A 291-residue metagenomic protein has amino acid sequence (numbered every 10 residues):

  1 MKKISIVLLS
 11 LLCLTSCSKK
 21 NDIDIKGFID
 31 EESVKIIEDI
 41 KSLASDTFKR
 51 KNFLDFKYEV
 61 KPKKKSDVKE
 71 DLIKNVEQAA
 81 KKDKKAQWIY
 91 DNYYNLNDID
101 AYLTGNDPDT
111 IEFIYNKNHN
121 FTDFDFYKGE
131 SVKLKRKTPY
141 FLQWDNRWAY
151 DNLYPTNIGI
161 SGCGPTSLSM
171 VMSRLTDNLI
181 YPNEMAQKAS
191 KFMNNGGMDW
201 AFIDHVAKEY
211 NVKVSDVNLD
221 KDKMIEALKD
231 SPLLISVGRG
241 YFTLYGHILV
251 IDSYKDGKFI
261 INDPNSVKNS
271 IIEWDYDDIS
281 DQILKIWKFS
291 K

Functional and structural regions predicted by a protein language model:
M1-K2, I36: Generic N-terminal amphipathic/basic segments
K2-K20: Sec-dependent N-terminal signal peptides of Gram-positive bacterial secreted proteins and lipoproteins
C17-K188: Active-site-adjacent structural segments surrounding the nucleophilic cysteine of cysteine proteases and isopeptidases
I73, E77, Q87, R239-K291: Active-site signature of cysteine proteases
L175-T176, N218-D220, K268, I283: Extracytoplasmic/periplasm-facing segments of secreted or lipoprotein envelope proteins
K188-K191, G196: Short Fe-S-cluster ligation motifs
N195-D252: ...with weaker cross-activation on analogous glycine-rich loops/strands in unrelated enzymes
